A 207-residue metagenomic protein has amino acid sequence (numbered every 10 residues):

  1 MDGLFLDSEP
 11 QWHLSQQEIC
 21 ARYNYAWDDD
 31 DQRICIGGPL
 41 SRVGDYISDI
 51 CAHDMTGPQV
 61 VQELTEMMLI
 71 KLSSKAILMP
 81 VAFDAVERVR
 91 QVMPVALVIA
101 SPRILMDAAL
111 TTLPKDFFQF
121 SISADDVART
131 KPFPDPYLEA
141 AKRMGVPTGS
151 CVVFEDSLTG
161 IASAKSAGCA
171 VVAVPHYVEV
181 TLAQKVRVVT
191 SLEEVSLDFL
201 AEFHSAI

Functional and structural regions predicted by a protein language model:
M1-R33, S166: Active-site neighborhood of HAD-like aspartate-dependent phosphohydrolases
L4, I99-S101: Conserved phosphate-coupling serine/threonine residues in phosphotransfer and NTP-handling enzymes
E18-Y23, D84-M93: A short, Lys/Arg-enriched amphipathic alpha-helix followed by its capping loop at the start of a domain
I19-C20, P39-H53, A109, A141: Helix-loop "lid/cap" segments that line or gate small-molecule binding pockets
R22-Y25, C51-M55, L113-F117, G145-V146: Short helix-capping segments at alpha-helix termini
A26, Y46-E87: Metal-dependent phosphoesterase signature
C35-P39, E63, I77-V81, S101 (+2 more regions): Short beta->alpha linker loops
M93, P102-I207: Asp-based, Mg2+/Mn2+-dependent phosphohydrolase catalytic module
